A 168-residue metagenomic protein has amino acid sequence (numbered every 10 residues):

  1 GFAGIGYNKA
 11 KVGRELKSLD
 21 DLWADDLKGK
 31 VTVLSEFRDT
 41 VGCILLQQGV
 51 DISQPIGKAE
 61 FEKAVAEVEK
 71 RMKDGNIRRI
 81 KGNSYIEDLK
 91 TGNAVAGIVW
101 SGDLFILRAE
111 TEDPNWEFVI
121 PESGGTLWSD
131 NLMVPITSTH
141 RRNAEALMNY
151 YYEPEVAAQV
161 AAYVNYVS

Functional and structural regions predicted by a protein language model:
G1, F61-R71, R79, T111-I136: Periplasmic-binding protein-like
G1-N93: Extracytoplasmic ligand-binding site segments that recognize negatively charged/polar headgroups
K9, S35, S101-G102, Y163-V164: Short secondary-structure boundary segments
E36, G82, W100-L104, P121-S123 (+1 more regions): Histidine- and/or cysteine-centered catalytic micro-motif in compact active-site loops
I86, K90, R108, P135 (+1 more regions): Generic hydrophobic alpha-helical scaffold/packing signal
K90, A96-P114: A ligand-binding cleft/hinge motif common to bilobed small-molecule-binding domains
D130, P135-S168: Mature extracytoplasmic/periplasmic domains
